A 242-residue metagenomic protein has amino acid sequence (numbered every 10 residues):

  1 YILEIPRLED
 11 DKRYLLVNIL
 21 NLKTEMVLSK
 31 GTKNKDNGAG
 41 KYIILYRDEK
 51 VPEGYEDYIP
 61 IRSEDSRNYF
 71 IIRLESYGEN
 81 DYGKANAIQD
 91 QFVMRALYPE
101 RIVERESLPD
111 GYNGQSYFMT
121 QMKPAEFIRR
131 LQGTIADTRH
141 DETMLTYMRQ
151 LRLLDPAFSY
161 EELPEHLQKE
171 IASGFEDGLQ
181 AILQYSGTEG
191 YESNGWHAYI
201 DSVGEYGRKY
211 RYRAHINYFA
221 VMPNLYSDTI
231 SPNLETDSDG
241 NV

Functional and structural regions predicted by a protein language model:
Y1-V242: A compositional/structural signature for long, glycine/proline-rich flexible linkers and loops on extracytoplasmic
